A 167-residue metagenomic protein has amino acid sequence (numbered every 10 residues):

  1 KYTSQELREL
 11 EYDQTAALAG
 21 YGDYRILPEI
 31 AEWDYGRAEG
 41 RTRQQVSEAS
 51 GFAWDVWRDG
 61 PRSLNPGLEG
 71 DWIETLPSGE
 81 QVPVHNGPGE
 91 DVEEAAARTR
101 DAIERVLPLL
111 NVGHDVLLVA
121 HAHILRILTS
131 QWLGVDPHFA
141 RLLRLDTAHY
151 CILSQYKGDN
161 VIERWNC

Functional and structural regions predicted by a protein language model:
K1-G67, D159: Phosphate-coordination/substrate-recognition cap region in phosphate-metabolizing enzymes
T3, A97, V119-A120: Short beta-strand scaffold positions
L10-Q14, E104, R126-I127: Alpha-helical elements of the RecA-like P-loop NTPase motor core of helicases
W33-Q45, P108, V112-H114, S130-C167: Acidic, low-complexity terminal tails and accessory targeting/binding regions of phosphate-metabolizing enzymes
G51-E94: Short glycine/proline- and acidic residue-enriched helix-loop micro-motifs that form flexible lids or anion-recognition
A96, R100-P108, T129: Generic structural signal for well-ordered alpha-helical scaffold segments
V112-A122: Generic beta-sheet signal
A122-R126, Y156: GST superfamily/GST-like fold recognition
